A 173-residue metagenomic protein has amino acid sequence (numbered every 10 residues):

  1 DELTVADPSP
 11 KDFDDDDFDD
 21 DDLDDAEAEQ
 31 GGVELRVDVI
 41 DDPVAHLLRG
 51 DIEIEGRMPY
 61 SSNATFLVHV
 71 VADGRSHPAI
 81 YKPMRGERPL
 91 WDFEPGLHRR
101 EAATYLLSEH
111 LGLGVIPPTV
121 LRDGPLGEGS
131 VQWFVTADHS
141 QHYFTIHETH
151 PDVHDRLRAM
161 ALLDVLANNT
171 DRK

Functional and structural regions predicted by a protein language model:
D1-S76: Regulatory N- and C-terminal appendages and interdomain linkers associated with kinase/kinase-like NTP transferase
A45-E148, D155-R158, L162-T170: Conserved ATP-binding subdomain of kinase catalytic cores across diverse folds
K173: Canonical protein kinase catalytic loop motif
